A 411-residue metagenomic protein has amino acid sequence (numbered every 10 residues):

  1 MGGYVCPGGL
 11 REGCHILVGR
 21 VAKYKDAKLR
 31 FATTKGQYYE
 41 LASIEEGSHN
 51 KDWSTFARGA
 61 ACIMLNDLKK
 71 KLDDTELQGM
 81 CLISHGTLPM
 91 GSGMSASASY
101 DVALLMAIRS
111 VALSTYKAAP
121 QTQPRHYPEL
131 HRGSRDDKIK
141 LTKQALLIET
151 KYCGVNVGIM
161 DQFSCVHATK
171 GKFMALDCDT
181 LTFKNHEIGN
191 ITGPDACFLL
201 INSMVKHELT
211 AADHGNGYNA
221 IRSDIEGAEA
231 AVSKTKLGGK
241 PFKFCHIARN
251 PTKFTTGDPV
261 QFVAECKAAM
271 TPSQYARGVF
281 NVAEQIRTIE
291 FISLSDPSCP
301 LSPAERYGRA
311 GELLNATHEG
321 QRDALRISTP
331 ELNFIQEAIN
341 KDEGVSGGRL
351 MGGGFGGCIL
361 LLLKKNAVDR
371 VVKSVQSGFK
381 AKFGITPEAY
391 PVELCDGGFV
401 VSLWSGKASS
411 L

Functional and structural regions predicted by a protein language model:
M1-G8, L17, T33-G193, N202-M204 (+2 more regions): Gly/Ser-rich oxyanion-binding loop with an adjacent helix/lid that shapes the negatively charged ligand pocket
G3-Y4, G13-T55, N66, P124 (+2 more regions): C-terminal nucleotide
A98-S99, C358-L362: FabD-like malonyl-/acyl-CoA
F355: Glycine-rich phosphate-binding loop
